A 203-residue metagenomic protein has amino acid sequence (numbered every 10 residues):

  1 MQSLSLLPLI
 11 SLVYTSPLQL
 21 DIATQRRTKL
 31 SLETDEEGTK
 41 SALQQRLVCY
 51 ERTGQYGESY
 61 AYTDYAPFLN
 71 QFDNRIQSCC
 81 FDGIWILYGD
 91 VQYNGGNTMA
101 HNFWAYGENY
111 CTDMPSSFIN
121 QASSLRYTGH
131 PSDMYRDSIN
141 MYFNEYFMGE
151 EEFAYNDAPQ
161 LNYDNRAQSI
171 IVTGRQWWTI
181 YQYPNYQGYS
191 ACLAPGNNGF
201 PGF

Functional and structural regions predicted by a protein language model:
Q2-L4, P8-F203: Compact beta-sheet-dominated domain cores in extracellular/mature segments
